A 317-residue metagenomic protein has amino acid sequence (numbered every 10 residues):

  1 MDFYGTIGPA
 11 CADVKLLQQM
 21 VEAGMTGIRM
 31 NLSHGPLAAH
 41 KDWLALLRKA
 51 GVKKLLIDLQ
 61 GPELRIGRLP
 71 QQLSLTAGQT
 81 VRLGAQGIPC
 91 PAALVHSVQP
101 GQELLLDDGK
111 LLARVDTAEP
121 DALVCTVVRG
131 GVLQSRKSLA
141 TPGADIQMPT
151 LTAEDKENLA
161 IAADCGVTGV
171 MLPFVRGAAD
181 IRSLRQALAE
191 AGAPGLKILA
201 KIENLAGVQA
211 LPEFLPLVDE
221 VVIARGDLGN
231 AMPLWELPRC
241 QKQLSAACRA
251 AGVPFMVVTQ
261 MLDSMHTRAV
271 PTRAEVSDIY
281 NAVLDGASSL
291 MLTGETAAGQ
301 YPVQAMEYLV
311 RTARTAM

Functional and structural regions predicted by a protein language model:
M1-M317: Non-catalytic helical/linker scaffolds that mediate oligomerization, partner binding, and domain coupling around large
